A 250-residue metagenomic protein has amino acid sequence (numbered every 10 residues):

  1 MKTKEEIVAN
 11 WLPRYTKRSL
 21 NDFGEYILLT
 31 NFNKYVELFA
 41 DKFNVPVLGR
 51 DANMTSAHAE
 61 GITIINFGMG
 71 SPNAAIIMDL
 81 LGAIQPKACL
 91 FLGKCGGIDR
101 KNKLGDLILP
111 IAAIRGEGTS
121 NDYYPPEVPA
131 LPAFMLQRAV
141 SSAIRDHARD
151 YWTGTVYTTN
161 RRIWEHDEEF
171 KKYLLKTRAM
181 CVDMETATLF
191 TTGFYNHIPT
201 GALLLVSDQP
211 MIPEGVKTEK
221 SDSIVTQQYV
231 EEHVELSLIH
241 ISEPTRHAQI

Functional and structural regions predicted by a protein language model:
M1-A130, F134-R138: Metabolite-binding pocket within alpha/beta catalytic cores that recognizes anionic/polar moieties
A74-A75, M184-L189: Short glycine/serine/threonine-rich phosphate/pyrophosphate-binding segments that cradle anionic phosphate groups
K87-A88, M180, P199: Short acidic/polar active-site loop segments enriched in Thr and Asp
G116-T119, W164-H166, P210-G215: Short acidic/His/Gly/Ser-rich catalytic and metal-binding motifs that mark active-site loops of diverse hydrolases
L131-K176: Active-site rim beta-loop-alpha module in soluble metabolic enzymes
A187-V225: Zn-dependent metallopeptidase/amidohydrolase metal-coordination segment
I239-I250: Single conserved hydrophobic/aromatic residue that forms the stacking wall/gate of nucleotide- or nucleobase-binding
